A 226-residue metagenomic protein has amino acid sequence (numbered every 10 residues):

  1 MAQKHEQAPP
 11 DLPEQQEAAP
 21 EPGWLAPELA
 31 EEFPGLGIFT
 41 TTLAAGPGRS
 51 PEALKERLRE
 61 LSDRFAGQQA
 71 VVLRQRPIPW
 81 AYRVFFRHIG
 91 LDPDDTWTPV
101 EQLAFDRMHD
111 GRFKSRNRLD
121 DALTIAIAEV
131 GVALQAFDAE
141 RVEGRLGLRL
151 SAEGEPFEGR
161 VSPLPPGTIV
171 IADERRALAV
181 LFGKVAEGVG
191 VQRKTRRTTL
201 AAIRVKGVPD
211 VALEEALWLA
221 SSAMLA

Functional and structural regions predicted by a protein language model:
A2-A226: Charge-biased, low-complexity intrinsically disordered regions
